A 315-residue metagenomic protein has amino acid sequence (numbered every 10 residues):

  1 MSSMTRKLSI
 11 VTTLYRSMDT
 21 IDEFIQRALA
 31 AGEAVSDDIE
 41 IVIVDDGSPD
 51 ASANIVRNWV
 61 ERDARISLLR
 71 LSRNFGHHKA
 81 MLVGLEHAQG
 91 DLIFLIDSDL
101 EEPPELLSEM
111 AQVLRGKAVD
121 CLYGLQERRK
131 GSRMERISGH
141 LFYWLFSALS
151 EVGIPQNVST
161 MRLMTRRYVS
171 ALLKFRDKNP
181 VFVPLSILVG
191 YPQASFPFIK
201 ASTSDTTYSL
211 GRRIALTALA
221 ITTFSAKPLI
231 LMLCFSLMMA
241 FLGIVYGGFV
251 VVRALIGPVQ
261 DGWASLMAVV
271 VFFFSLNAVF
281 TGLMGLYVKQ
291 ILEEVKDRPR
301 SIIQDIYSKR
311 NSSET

Functional and structural regions predicted by a protein language model:
M1-S132: Structured catalytic core of nucleotide-sugar glycosyltransferases
S2-T5, V181-T315: Hydrophobic helical membrane-anchoring modules
I10, I41, R65, H77 (+9 more regions): Residue-level recognition of specific faces of alpha-helices
R16-D19, E101, E105, L173 (+3 more regions): Residues in soluble alpha-helical coiled-coils and helical-bundle/repeat scaffolds
I55, A171-L172, F196: Residues that scaffold the ATP/ADP-binding catalytic core of kinase and kinase-like folds
W59, H87, V113, A148 (+3 more regions): Conserved catalytic core of Hanks-type protein kinase domains
L69-R73, H77-H87, P104-P180, A201-G211 (+1 more regions): Acceptor/aglycone-binding surface of glycosyltransferases and processive sugar-polymer synthases
